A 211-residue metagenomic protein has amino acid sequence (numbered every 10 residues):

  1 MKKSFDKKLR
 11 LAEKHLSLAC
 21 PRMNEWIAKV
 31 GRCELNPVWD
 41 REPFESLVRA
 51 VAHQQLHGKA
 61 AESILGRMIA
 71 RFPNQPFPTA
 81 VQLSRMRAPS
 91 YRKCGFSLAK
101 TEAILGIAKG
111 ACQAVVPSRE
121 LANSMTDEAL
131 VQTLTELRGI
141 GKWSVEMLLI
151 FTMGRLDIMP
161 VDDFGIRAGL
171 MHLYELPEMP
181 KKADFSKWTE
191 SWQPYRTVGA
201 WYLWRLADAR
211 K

Functional and structural regions predicted by a protein language model:
M1-L35, E102, V115, D127-E128 (+1 more regions): C-terminal accessory module of base-excision DNA glycosylases/AP lyases that mediates lesion recognition and DNA
P21-K29, L56-E136, Q193: Alpha-helical ds-nucleic-acid-binding substructure associated with the helix-hairpin-helix region of base-excision DNA
N36-P37, R41-E42: DNA-contacting interfaces and partner/effector-binding or oligomerization modules in DNA-centric proteins
F44-V48, S84-R87, D127-L130, I166 (+1 more regions): N-terminal alpha-helical segment
L47-V51, Q55: Short, aromatic/basic-rich helix-turn unit that serves as a nucleic-acid recognition element
V48, I104-I107, L170: Buried hydrophobic packing segments
A50, Q132, S186-K187: Active-site phosphate/pyrophosphate- and oxyanion-stabilizing loops and adjacent acidic/basic residues in soluble
